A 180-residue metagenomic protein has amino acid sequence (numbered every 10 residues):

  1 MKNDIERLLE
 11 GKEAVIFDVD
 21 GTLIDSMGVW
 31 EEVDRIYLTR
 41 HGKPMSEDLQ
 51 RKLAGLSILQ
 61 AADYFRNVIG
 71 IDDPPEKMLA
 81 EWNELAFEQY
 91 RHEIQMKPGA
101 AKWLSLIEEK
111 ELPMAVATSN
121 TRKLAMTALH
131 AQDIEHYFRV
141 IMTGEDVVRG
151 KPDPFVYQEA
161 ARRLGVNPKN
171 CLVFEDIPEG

Functional and structural regions predicted by a protein language model:
K2-G11, E88-V116, R122, M126 (+1 more regions): Short, acidic loop-to-helix structural element flanking the phosphoryl-transfer center in phosphate-processing enzymes
K2-R51: Active-site neighborhood of HAD-like aspartate-dependent phosphohydrolases
V29, Q60, K102, K123-L124 (+1 more regions): Short alpha-helical
Y37-L38, S57-D72, A128, A160-A161: Helix-loop "lid/cap" segments that line or gate small-molecule binding pockets
K43-M45, I71, I134, G165-V166: Helix N-cap/coil-helix junction residues
P44-M45, F65-K102, K110: Metal-dependent phosphoesterase signature
E93-Q95, A115, T121-E179: Substrate-recognition "cap/lid" segment bordering the active-site pocket of phosphatases
